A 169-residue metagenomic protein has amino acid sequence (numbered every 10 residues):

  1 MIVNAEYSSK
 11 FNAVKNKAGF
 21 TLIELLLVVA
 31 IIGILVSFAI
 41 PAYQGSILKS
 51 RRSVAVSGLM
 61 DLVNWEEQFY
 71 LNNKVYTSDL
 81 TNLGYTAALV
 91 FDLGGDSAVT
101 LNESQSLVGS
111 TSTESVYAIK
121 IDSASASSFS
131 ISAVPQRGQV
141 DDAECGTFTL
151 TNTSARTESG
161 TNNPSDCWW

Functional and structural regions predicted by a protein language model:
M1-F20: N-terminal leader/signal peptides at the extreme start of proteins
I2-N4, L71-W169: Periplasmic/extracellular, small/polar-rich flexible segments of pilin-like filament-forming proteins
V14, I40-P41, S46-K49, Y70 (+1 more regions): Short alpha-helical segments used as structural interaction elements across diverse proteins
K15-A18, L22, G33, N64 (+3 more regions): Short, solvent-exposed coil/turn segments
F20-S57: Amphipathic alpha-helical segments typified by the pilin-like N-terminal helix that continues immediately C-terminal
L22-L25, E66, A133: Conserved hydrophobic beta-strand within the GNAT/NAT acetyltransferase core sheet that lines the active-site cleft
Q44, E66-Q68, Q139: Glutamine-centric residue-chemistry signal
K49-S53, M60-N82: Alpha-helix exit/C-cap motif
